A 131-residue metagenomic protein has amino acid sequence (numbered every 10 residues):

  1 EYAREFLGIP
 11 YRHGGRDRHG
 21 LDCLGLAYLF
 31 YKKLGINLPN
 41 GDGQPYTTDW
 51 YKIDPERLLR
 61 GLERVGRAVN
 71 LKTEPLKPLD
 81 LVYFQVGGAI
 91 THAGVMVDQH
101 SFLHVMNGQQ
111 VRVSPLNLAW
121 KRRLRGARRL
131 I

Functional and structural regions predicted by a protein language model:
E1-F6, Y11, I36-G41, T47 (+1 more regions): Catalytic phosphate/metal-binding cores of nucleic-acid and nucleotide-processing enzymes, i.e., regions that mediate
H13-G14, F84: Thr-Gly-centered strand-to-loop micro-motif
G15-L34: Active-site nucleophilic cysteine motif
R18, Q109, I131: Residue-level detector of flexible, active-site-proximal loop/helix-junction positions within diverse enzyme catalytic
P39-Q110, L116: ...with weaker cross-activation on analogous glycine-rich loops/strands in unrelated enzymes
L118-I131: Glycine- and charge-enriched low-complexity intrinsically disordered segments
